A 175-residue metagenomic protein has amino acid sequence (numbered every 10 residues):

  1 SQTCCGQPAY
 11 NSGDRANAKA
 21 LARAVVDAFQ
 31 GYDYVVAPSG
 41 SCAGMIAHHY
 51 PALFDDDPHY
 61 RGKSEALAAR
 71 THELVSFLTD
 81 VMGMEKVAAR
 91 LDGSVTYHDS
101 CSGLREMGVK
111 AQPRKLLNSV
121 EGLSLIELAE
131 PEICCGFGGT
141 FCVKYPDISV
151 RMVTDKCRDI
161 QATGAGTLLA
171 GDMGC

Functional and structural regions predicted by a protein language model:
S1-C175: Iron-sulfur cluster-binding electron-transfer modules in prokaryotic oxidoreductases
